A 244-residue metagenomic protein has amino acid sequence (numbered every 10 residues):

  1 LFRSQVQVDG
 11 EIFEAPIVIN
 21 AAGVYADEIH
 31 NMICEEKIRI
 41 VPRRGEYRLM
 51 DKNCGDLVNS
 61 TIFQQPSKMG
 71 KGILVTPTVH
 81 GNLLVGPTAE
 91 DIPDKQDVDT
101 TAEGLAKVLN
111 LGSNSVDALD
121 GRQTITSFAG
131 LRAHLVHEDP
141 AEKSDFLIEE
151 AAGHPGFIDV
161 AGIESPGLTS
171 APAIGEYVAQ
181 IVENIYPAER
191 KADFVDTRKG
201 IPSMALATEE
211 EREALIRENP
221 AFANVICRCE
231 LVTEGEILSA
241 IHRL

Functional and structural regions predicted by a protein language model:
S4-G86, E90-T101, N110, L119 (+2 more regions): Flavin-dependent oxidoreductases
A21, R228-C229: Small/polar loops that bind or transfer phosphate-bearing groups
P66-G72, V79-H80, D91-V225, V232-E236 (+2 more regions): C-terminal catalytic lobe of FAD-dependent flavoproteins
